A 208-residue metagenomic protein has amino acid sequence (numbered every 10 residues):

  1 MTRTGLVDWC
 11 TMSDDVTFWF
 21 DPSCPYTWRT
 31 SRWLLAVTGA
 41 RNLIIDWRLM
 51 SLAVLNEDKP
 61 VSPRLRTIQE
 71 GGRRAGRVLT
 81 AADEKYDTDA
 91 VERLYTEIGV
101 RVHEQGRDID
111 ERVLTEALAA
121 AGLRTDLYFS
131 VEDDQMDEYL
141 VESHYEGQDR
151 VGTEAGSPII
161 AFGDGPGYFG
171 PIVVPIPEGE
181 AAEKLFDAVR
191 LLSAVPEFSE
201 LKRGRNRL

Functional and structural regions predicted by a protein language model:
M1, D83-D87, G122, E197: Secondary-structure transition/hinge residues
M1-T11: N-terminal amphipathic/basic-hydrophobic helices that include classical n-h-c signal peptides and signal-anchor
C10, V37-G39, G152: A generic structural signal for short, solvent-exposed coil/turn residues that cap or connect secondary-structure
S13-T17: Extreme N-terminal starter segment of soluble prokaryotic enzymes
W19-P22, W28-L114, A188-L192, E200-R203: Structural alpha/beta surface segment adjacent to cysteine/selenocysteine redox centers across thiol/disulfide enzymes
W33-L35, E111-L208: C-terminal cap of thioredoxin/glutaredoxin-like
